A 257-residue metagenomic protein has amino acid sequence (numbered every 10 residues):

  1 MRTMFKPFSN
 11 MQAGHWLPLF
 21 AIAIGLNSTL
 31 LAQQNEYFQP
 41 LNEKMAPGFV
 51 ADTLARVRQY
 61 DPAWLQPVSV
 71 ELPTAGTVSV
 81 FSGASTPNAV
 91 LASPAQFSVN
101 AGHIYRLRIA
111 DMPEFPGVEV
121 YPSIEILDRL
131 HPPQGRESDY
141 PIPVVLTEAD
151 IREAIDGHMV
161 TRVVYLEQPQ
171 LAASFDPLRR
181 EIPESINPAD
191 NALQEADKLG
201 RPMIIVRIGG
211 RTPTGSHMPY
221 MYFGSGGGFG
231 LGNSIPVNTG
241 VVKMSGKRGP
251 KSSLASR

Functional and structural regions predicted by a protein language model:
M1-M11, L26-G83, A101, P132-Q168 (+1 more regions): Intrinsically disordered, low-complexity Gly/Pro-rich repeat tracts
H15-N27: Bacterial N-terminal signal peptides
Q39-P47, N88, Q96, E119: Membrane-proximal topogenic or attachment-prone low-complexity segments at protein termini
A84-A89, V120-Y121, D128: Histidine- and aromatic-enriched segments that form or immediately flank copper-ligand environments
P87-Q96, H103-R108: N-terminal post-signal-peptidase region of extra-cytosolic proteins
A101-G102, L107, D111-G117: Compact, well-ordered interaction domains used in eukaryotic information-processing assemblies
V118-I124, D176: Short, hydrophobic/aromatic beta-strand segments
E125-P133: Short edge-strand/loop segments of extracellular domains
